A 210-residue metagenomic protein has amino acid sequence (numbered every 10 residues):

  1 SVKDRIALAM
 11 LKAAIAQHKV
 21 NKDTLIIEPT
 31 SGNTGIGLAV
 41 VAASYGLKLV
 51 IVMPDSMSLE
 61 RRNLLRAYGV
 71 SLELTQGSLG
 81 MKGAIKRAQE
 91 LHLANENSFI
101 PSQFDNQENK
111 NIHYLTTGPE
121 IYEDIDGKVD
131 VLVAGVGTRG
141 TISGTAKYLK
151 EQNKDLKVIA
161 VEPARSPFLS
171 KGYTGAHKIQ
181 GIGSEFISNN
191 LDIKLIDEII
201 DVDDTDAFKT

Functional and structural regions predicted by a protein language model:
S1-T210: PLP-dependent amino-acid enzyme catalytic core
